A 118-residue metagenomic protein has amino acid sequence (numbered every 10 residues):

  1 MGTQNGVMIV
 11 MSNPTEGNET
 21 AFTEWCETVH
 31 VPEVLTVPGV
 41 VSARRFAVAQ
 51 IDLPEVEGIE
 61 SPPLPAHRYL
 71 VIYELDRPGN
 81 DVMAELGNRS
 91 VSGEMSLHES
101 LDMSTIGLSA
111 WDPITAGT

Functional and structural regions predicted by a protein language model:
M1-T118: Macromolecular interaction modules
